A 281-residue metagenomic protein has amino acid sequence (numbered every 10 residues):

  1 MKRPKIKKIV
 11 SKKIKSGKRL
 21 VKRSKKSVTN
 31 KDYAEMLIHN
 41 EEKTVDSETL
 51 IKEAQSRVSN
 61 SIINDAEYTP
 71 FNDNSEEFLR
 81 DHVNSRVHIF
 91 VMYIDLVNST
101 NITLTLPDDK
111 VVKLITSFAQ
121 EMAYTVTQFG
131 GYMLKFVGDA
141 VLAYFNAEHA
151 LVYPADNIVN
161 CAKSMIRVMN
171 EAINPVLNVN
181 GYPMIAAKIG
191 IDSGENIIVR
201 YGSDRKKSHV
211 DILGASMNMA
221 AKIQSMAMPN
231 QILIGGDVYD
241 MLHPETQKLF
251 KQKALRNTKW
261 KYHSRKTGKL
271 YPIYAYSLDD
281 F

Functional and structural regions predicted by a protein language model:
M1-N72, P229-F281: Intrinsically disordered, glycine/charged-rich C-terminal tails and inter-domain linkers that flank nucleotidyl cyclase
F71-E76, A172-N174: Short gly/ser/thr-rich secondary-structure transition/capping motifs
E77-N157: Catalytic NTP-binding/metal-coordinating core of nucleotidyl cyclase/transferase enzymes
F129-P154, I173-I212: Catalytic core of nucleotidyl cyclases, primarily class III adenylyl/guanylyl cyclases
M165: Serine endopeptidase catalytic core focused on the charge-relay Asp
D192, A215-D240: Catalytic/regulatory signature loops of cyclic-dinucleotide turnover enzymes and related class III nucleotidyl cyclases
